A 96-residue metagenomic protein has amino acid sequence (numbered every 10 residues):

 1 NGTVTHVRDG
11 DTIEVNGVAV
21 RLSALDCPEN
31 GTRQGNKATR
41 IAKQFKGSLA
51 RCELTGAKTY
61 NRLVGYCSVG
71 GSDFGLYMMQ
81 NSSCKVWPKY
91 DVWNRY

Functional and structural regions predicted by a protein language model:
N1-Y96: Small beta-barrel nucleic-acid-binding modules, primarily SNase/OB-fold domains and secondarily Tudor-like barrels
